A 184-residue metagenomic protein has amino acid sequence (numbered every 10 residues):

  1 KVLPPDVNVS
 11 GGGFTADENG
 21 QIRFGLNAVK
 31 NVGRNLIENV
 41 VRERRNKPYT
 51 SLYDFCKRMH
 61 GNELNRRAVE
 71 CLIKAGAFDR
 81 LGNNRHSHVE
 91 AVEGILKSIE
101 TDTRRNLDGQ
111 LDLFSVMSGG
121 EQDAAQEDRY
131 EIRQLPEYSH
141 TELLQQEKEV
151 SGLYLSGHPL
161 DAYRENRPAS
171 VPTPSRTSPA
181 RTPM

Functional and structural regions predicted by a protein language model:
K1-M184: Noncatalytic, beta-rich nucleic-acid-contacting surfaces in large DNA/RNA-processing enzymes
